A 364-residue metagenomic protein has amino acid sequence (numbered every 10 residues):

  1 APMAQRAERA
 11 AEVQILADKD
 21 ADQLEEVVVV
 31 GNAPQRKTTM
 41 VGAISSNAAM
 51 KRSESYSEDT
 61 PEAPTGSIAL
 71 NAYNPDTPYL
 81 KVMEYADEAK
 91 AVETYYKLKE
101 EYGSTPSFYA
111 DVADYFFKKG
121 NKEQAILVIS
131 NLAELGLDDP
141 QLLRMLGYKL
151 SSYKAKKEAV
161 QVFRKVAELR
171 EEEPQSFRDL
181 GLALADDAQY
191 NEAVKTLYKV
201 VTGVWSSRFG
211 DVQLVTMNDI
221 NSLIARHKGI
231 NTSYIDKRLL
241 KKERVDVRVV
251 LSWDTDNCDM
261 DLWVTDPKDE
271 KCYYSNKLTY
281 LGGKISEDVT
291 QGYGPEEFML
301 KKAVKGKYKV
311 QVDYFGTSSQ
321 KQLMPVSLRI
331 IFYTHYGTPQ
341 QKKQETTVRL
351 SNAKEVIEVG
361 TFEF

Functional and structural regions predicted by a protein language model:
A1-E62: Short, small/polar-rich motifs associated with maturation and membrane association, primarily at protein termini
L70-Y73, Y102-Y109, G136-L143, E172-F177 (+2 more regions): Generic helix N-cap/helix-start motif at coil->alpha-helix transitions
D114, Y148-K149, L182: Residue-level recognition of tetratricopeptide repeat
E168, Y190-R208, N218-I224: TPR/TPR-like (Sel1-like) alpha-helical repeat modules
L223-F364: Intrinsic-disorder/low-complexity signal
